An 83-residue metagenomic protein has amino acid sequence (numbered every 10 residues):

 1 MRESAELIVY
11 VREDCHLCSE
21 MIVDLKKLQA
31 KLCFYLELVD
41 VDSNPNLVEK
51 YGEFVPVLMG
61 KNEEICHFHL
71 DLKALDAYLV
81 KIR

Functional and structural regions predicted by a protein language model:
R2-K27: Local sequence-structure signature of Cys/Sec-based thiol-disulfide redox active-site neighborhoods
R2-L7, L32, Y78-I82: Long, contiguous secondary-structure blocks with strong helical propensity
I22-D40: Conserved helix-turn-beta segment immediately C-terminal to the redox Cys motif in thioredoxin-like folds
S43-L47: Structural microenvironment flanking redox-active thiols in thiol-disulfide oxidoreductases
G52-L58: Structural micro-motif
K61-R83: Non-catalytic, surface beta->alpha helical segment in thiol-disulfide oxidoreductase systems
